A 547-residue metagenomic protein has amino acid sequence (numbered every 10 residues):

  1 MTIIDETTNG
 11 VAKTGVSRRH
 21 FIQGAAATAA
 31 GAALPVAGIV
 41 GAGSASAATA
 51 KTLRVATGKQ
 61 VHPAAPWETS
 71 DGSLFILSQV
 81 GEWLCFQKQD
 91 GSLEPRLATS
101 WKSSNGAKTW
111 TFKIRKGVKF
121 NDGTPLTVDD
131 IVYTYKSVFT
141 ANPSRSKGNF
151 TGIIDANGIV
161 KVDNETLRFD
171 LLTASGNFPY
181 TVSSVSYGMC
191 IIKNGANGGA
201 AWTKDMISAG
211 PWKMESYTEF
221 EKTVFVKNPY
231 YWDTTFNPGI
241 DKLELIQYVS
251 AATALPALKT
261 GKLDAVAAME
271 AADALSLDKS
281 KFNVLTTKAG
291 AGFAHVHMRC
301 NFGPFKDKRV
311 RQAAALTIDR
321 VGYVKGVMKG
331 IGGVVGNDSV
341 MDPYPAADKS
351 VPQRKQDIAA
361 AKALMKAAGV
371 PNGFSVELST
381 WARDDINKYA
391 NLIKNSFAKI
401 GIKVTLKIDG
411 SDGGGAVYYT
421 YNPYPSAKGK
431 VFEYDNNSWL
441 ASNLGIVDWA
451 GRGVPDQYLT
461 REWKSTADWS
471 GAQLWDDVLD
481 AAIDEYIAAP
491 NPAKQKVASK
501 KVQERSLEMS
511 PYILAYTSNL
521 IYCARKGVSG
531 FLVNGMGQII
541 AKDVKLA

Functional and structural regions predicted by a protein language model:
M1-V16, A29-L34: N-terminal secretory signal peptides
R54, T127-T134, N164-D170, G210-P211 (+6 more regions): Alpha-helical secondary-structure segments
A56-N105, K136, D205-S208: N-terminal lobe/hinge region of extracytoplasmic solute-binding protein
G58-F75, L97-T99, T124, N177-Y187 (+5 more regions): A structural "hinge/loop" feature
K88-S92, S183-P238, K242-E244, S250-A252 (+2 more regions): Gly/Pro-rich hinge or "lid" segments in bacterial periplasmic/extracellular proteins
K113, G148-I192, S216: Surface-exposed binding/hinge segments that line and control ligand-binding clefts or catalytic entry sites
G333-A367, D385-K388: Structural transition elements
T405-G414, K430-S438, D448-R452, D456-K526 (+1 more regions): Extracytoplasmic/peripheral linker and loop segments enriched in polar/acidic and small residues with frequent Thr/Pro
